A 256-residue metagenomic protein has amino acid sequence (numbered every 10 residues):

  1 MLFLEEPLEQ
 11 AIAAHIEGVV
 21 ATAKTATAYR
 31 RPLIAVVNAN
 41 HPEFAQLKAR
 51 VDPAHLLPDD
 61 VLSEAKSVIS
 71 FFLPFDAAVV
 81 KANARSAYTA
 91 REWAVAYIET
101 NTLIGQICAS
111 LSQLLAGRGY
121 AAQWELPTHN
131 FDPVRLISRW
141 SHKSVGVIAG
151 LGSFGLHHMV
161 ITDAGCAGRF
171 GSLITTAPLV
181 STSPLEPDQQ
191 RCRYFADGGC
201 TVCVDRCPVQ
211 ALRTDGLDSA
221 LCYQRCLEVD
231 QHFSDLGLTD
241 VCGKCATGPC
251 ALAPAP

Functional and structural regions predicted by a protein language model:
M1-A96: Non-catalytic, usually N-terminal nucleic-acid engagement modules in DNA/RNA processing proteins
T89-P256: Catalytic cores of enzyme domains
